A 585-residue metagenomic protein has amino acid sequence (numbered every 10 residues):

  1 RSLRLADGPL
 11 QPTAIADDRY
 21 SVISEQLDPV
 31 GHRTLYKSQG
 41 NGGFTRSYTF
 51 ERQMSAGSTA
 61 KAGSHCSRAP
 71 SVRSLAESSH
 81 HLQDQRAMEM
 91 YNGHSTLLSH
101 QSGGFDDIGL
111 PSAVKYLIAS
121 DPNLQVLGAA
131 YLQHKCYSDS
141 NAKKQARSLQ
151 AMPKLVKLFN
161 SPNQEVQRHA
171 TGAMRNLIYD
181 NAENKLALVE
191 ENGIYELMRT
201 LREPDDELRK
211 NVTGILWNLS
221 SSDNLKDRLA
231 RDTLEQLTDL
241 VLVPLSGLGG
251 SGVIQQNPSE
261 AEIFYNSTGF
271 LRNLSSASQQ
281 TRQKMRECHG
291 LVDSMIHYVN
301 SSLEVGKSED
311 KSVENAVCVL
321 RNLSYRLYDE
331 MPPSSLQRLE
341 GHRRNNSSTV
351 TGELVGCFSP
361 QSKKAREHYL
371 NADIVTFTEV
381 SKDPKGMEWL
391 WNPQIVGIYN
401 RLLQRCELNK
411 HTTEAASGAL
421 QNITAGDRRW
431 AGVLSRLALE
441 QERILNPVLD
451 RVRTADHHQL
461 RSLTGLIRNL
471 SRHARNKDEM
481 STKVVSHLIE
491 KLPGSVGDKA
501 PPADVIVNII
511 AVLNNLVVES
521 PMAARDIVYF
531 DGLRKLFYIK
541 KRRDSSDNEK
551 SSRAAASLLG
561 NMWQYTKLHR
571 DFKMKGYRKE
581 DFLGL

Functional and structural regions predicted by a protein language model:
R1-G109, Y328-W391, A511, L533-L585: Intrinsically disordered, low-complexity regulatory regions of large eukaryotic scaffold/signaling proteins
L97-G103, A119-M152, K157, Q164 (+5 more regions): Alpha-helical solenoid scaffolds in large eukaryotic transport, assembly, and signaling factors
S112-V114, K154-V156, E196-M198, Q236-V241 (+6 more regions): Buried hydrophobic core positions in alpha-solenoid tandem helical repeats
D121-L132, N163-I178, E190-E191, R202-S221 (+12 more regions): Alpha-helical solenoid repeats of the armadillo/HEAT superfamily in eukaryotic scaffolding/adaptor proteins
S140, A182, D223, G252-V253 (+1 more regions): Leucine-rich repeat
V243, G247, Y298, T378-S381: An extracellular/luminal cadherin ectodomain-centered signature
